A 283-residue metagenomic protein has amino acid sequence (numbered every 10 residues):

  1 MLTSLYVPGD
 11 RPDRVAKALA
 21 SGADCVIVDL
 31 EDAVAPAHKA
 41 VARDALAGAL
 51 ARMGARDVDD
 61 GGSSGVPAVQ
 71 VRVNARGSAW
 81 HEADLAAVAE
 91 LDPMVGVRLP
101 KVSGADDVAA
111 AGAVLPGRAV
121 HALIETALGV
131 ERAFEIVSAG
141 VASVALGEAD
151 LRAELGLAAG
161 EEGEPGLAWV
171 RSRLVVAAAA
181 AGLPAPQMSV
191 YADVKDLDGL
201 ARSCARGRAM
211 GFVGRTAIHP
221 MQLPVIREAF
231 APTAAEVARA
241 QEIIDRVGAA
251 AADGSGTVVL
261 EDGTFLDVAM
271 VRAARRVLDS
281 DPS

Functional and structural regions predicted by a protein language model:
M1-S283: Expand to "…catalyze enediolate/carbanion chemistry for C-C bond making/breaking, isomerization, decarboxylation
